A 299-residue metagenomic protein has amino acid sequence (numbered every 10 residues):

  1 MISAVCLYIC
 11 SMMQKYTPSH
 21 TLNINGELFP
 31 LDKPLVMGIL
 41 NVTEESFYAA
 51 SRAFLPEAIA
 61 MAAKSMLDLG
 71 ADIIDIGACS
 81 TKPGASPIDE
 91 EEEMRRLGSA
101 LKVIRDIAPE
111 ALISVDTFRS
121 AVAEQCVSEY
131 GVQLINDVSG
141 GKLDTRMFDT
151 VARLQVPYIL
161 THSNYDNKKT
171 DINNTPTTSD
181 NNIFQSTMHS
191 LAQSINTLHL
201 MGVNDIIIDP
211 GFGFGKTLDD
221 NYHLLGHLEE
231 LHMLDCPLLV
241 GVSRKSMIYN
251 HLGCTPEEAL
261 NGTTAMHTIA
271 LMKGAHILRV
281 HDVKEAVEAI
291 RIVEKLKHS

Functional and structural regions predicted by a protein language model:
L7-I9: Short, positively charged and aromatic/hydrophobic N-terminal segments
M12-N41: N-terminal amphipathic alpha-helix/helix-capping segment at the start of soluble metabolic enzymes
K15-Y16, I24, S46-A62, T81-S99 (+6 more regions): Active-site-adjacent loop and "lid" segments of alpha/beta metabolic enzymes
D32-I39, D68-G77: N-terminal glycine-rich anion-binding loops that anchor highly charged ligand groups
L40, M66, G70, I135 (+3 more regions): Conserved, mostly hydrophobic/aromatic
I76-C79, D209-F214: Glycine-rich beta-strand-to-loop/alpha-helix junction loops that act as flexible
H199-I207: Short, structured loop/turn "capping" segments at alpha-beta junctions
